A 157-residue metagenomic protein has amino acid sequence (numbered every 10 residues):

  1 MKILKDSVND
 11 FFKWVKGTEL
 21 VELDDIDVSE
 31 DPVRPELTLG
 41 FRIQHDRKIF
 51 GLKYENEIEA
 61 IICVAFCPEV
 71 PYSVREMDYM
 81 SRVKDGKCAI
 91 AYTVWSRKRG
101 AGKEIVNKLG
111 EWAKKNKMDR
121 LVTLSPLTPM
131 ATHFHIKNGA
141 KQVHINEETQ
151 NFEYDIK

Functional and structural regions predicted by a protein language model:
M1-F41, G51, I58: Short amphipathic alpha-helix that is part of the acyltransferase structural core
L39-A60, A65-P71: A short helix-loop-beta-strand connector motif used in the catalytic cores of GNAT acetyltransferases and, in some
R47, G86, K115-M118: Short, high-confidence coil segments that cap the C-terminus of an alpha-helix and link into the following beta-strand
I61-I90: Conserved acyl-donor/pantetheine-binding loop and adjacent beta-alpha core of acyl/acetyltransferases and related
S96-K114, K137: Conserved acetyl-CoA-binding loop-helix of GNAT-fold acetyltransferases
V122-H133, E148: Conserved beta-strand-loop-alpha-helix junction that forms the acyl-donor binding cleft
I136-N146: Conserved acetyl-CoA-binding loop of GNAT-fold acetyltransferases
E148-K157: C-terminal "cap" of GNAT-fold acetyltransferases
